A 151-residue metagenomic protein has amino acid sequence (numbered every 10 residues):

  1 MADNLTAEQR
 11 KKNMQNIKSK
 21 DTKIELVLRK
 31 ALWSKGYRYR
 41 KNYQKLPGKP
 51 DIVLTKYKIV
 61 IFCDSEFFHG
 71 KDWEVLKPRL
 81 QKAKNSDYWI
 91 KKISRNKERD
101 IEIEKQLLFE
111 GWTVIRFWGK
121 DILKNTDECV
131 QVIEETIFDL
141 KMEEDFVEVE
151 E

Functional and structural regions predicted by a protein language model:
M1-R116, K120-E151: Nucleic-acid endo/exonuclease domains
